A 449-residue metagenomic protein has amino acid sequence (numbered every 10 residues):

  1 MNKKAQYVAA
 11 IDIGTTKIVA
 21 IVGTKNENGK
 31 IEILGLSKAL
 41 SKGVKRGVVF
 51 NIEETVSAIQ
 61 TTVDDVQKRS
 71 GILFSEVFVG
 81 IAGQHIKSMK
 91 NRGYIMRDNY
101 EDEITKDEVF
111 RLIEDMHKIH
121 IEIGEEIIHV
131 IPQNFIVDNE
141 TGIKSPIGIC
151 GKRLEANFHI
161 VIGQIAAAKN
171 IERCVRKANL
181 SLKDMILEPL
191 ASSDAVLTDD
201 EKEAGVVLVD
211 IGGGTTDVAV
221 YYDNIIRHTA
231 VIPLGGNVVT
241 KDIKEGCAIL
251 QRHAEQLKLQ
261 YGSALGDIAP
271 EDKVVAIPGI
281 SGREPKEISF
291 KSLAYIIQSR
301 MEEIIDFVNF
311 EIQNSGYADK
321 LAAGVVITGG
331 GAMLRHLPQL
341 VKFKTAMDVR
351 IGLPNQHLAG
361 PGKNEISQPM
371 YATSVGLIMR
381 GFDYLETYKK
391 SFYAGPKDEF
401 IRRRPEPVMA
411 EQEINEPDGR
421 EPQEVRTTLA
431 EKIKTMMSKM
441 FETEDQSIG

Functional and structural regions predicted by a protein language model:
M1-K17, I21-V77, I81-L208, I249-L293 (+2 more regions): Nucleotide/phosphate-binding catalytic cleft detector across ATP-hydrolyzing and phosphate-transferring enzymes
I11-K17, I81-G83, L208-T215, Y221-N224 (+2 more regions): A short acidic Gly-Thr/Ser loop motif
N26, K202, L340-A346: Short, solvent-exposed amphipathic alpha-helical segments in soluble enzyme and RNA/protein-processing domains
A82, G163-Q164, G262-L265, K320-K344: Glycine-rich phosphate-binding loops at beta-strand->alpha-helix junctions
L187-D194, V238, Q356-A359: Short acidic loop-to-helix transition motifs that present clustered carboxylates
R227-H228, K241, S289-L293, H357-N364: Short beta-alpha connecting loops at secondary-structure transitions that line or flank enzyme active sites
P233-A254: A conserved active-site cap/scaffold subdomain adjacent to cofactor or substrate pockets
L353-R403: Glycine-rich phosphate-binding/hydrolytic loop that grips phosphoryl groups
